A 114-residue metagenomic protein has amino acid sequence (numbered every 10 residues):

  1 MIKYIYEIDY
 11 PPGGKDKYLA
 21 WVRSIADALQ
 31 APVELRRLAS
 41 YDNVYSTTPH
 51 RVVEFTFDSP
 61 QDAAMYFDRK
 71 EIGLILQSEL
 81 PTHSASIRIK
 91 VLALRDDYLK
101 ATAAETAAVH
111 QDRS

Functional and structural regions predicted by a protein language model:
I2-D9, A39-E71, A104-H110: Short, well-ordered beta-strand segments in beta-rich or mixed alpha/beta enzyme and ligand-binding folds
D9-A20: Short, surface-exposed ligand-recognition loops at beta-strand->loop->(often short) alpha-helix junctions that present
P12-G14, Q61, D97: Residues that cap or initiate secondary-structure elements
A20-W21, K70: Residue-level recognition of alpha-helix initiation/capping sites
A28-R37, T56-A93: An amphipathic, aromatic/His-enriched active-site/gating alpha helix that lines ligand/cofactor pockets
S84, D112-R113: Intrinsically disordered, low-complexity segments
L92-D112: Short, low-order "capping/linker" segments at domain edges
